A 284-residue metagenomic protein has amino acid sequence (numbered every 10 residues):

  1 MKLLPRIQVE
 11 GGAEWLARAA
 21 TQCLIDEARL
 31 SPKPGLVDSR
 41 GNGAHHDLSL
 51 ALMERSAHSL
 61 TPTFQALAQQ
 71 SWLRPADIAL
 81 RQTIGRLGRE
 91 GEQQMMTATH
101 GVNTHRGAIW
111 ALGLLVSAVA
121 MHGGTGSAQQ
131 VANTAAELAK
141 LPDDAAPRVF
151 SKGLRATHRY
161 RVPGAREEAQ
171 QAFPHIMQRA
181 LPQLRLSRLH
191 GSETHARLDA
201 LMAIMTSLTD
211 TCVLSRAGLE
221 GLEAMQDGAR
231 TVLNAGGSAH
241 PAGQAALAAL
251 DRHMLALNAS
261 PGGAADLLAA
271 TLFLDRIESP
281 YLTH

Functional and structural regions predicted by a protein language model:
M1-P75, R81-Q82, V119-R252, N258 (+1 more regions): Phosphate-rich cofactor/ligand-interacting catalytic cores and adjacent structured alpha/beta frameworks
F64-A120: Long, hydrophobic/aromatic-enriched structural stretches that serve as scaffold segments
M96, M254-L255: Glycine- and acidic
